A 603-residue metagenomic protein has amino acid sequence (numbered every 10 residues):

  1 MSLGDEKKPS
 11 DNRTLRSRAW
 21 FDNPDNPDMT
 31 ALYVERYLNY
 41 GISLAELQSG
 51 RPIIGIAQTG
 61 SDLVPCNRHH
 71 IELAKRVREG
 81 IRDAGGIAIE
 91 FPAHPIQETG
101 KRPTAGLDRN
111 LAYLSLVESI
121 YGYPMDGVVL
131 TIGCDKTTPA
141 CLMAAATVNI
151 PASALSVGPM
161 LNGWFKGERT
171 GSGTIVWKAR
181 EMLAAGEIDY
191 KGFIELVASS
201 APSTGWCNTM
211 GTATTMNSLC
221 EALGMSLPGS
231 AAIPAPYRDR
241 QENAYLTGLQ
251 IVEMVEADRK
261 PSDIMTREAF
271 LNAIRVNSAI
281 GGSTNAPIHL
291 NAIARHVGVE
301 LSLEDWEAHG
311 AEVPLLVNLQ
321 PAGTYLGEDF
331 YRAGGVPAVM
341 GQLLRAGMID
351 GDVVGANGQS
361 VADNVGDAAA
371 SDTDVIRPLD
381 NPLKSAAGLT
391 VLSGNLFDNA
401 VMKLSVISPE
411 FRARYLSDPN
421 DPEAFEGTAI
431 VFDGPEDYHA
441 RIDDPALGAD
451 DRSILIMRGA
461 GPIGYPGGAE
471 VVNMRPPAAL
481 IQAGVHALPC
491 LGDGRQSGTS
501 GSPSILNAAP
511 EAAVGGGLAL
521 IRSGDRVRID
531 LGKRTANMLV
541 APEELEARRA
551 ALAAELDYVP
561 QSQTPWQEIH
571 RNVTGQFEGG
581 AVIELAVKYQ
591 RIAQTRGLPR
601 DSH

Functional and structural regions predicted by a protein language model:
S2-D62, C66, K75-H94, T99 (+4 more regions): Catalytic or ion-coupling anion/metal-binding cores of large enzyme and transporter domains
H70: Glycine-rich beta-alpha loop segments
E90-Y123: N-terminal small/polar loop signature for handling phosphorylated ligands or for N-terminal nucleophile
D108, V129, G133-C134, T204-G211: Short, well-structured alpha-helical patches and their helix-loop capping segments that border functional surfaces
I120-C141, A152-V157: A short, small-residue-rich loop immediately preceding and capping a beta-strand
